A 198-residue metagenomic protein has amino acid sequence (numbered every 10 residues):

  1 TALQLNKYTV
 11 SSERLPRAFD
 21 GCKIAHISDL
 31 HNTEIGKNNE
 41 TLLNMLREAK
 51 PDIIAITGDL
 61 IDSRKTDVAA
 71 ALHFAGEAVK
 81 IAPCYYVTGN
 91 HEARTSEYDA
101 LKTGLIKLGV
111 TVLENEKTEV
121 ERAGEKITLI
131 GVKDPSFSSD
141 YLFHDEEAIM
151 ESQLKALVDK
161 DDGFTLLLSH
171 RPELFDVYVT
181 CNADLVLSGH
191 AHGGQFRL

Functional and structural regions predicted by a protein language model:
T1-A18: N-terminal membrane-anchoring alpha-helices
L5-K7, I27, L129: Hydrophobic residues on conserved beta-strands that form the core of alpha/beta folds
V10-S12, L42-N44, V68-H73, L142-H144 (+1 more regions): Short, functional N-terminal and low-complexity linear motifs
R14-R17, N32, A93-L187, A191-H192: Conserved catalytic scaffold of divalent metal-dependent phosphoesterases
A18-L113: Membrane-embedded segments
F196-L198: Alpha-helical membrane-targeting segments
